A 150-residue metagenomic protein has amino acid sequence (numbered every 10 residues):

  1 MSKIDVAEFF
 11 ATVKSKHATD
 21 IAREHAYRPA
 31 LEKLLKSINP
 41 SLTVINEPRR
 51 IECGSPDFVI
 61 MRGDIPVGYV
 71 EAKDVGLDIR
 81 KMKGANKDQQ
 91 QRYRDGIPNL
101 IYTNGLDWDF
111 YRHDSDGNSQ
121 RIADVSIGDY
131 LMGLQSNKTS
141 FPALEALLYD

Functional and structural regions predicted by a protein language model:
M1-N99, D107-Y149: A short, conserved, highly charged catalytic patch centered on acidic carboxylates
